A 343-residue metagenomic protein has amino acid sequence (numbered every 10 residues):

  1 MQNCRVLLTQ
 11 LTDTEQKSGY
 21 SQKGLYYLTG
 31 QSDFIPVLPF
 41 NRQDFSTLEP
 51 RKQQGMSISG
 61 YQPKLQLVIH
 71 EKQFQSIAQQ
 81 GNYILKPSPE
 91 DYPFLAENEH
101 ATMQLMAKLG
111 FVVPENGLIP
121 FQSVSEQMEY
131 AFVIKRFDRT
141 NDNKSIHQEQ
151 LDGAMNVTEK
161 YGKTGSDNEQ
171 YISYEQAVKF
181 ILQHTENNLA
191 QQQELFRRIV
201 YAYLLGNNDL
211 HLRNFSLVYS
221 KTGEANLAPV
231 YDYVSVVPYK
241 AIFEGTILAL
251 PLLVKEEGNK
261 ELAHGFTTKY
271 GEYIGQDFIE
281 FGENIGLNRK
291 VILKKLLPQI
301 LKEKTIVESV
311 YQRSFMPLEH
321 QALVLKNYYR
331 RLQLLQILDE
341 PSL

Functional and structural regions predicted by a protein language model:
M1-L212, S216-L343: Anionic ligand-binding catalytic core segments
